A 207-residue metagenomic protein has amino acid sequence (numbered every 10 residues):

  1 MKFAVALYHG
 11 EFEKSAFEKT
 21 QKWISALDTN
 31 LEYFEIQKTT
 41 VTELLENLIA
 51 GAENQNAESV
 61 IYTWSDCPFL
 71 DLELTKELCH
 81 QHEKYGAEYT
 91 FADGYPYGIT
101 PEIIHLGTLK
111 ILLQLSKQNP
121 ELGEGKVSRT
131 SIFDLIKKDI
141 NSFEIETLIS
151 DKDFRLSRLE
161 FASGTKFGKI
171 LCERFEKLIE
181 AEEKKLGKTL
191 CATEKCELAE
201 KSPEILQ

Functional and structural regions predicted by a protein language model:
M1-Q37: N-terminal glycine-rich phosphate-binding loop and ensuing alpha1 helix
L45-S59: Active-site nucleotide-sugar/metal-binding loop of Leloir-type enzymes
N56-P68: Short beta-strand-to-loop acidic/aromatic patch adjacent to the donor-nucleotide binding site
S65, L70, I104, S163-G164: A conserved hydrophobic position in a structured secondary element of the catalytic/binding core that shapes
F69-Y97: Conserved donor-nucleotide/metal-binding helix-loop-beta segment in metal-dependent transferases, i.e., the alpha-helix
L78-E88, T108-V127, K138: Basic phosphate/pyrophosphate-binding loop/patch that engages nucleotide-derived ligands
I99-Q114, K166-L171: Conserved nucleotide-sugar donor-binding and metal-coordinating catalytic region shared by glycosyltransferases
R129-Q207: Conserved alpha/beta core of the MobA/IspD/sugar-nucleotide pyrophosphorylase nucleotidyltransferase superfamily
